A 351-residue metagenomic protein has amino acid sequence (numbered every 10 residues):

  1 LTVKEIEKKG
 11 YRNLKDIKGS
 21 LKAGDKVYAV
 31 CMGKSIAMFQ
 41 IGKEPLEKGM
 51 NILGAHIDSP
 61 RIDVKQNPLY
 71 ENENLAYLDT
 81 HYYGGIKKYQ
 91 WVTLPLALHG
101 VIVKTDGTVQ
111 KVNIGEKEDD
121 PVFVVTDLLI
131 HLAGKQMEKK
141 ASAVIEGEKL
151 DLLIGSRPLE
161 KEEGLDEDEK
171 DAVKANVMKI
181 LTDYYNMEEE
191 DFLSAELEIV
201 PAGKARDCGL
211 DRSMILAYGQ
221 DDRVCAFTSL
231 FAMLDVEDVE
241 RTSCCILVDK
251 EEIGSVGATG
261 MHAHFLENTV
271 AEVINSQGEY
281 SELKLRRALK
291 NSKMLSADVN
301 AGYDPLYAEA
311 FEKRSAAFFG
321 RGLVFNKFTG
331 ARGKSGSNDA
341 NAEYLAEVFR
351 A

Functional and structural regions predicted by a protein language model:
L1-A351: N-terminal hydrophobic/helix-forming segments and targeting peptides
